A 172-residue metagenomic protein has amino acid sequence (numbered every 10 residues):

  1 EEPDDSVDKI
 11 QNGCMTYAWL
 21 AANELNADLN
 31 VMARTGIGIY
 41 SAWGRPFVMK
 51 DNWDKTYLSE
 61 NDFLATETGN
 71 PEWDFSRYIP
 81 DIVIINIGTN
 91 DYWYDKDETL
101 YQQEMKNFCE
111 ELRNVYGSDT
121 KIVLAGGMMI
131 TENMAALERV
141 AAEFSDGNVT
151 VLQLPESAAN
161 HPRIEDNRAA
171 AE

Functional and structural regions predicted by a protein language model:
P3-Q102, A125-M134, H161: Conserved SGNH/GDSL esterase-like catalytic core that processes O-acyl groups on lipids and polysaccharides
Y17, Y101-E104, F108, L112 (+2 more regions): A general structural detector for well-ordered alpha-helical segments in enzyme core domains, enriched
L20-D28, M32, F108-V115, V140-E143: Structured segments of extracytoplasmic/periplasmic soluble domains in secreted or envelope-associated proteins
A27-D28, D119-T120, G147-N148: Secondary-structure boundary/capping positions in well-ordered alpha/beta enzyme cores
F75-R77, A142-S145: Acidic (Asp/Glu)-rich catalytic clusters
I84-D91, C109-E138, L152-L154: Active-site segments of SGNH/GDSL-like serine hydrolases that catalyze O-acetyl group transfer/hydrolysis on lipids
F144-Q153: Long, compositionally biased intrinsically disordered regions
A159-E172: Histidine-centered active-site loop/cap adjacent to the catalytic His in serine esterases/O-acetyl transfer systems
